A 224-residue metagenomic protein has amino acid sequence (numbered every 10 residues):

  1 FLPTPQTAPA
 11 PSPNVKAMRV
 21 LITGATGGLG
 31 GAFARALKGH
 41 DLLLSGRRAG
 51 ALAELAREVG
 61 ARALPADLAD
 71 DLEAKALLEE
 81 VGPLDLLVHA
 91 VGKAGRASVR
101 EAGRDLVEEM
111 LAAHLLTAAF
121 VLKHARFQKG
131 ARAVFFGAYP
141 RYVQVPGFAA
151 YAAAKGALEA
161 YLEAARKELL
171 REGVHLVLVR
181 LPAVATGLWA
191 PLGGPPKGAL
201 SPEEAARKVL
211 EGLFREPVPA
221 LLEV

Functional and structural regions predicted by a protein language model:
T23, L84-G92, F135, V177: Rossmann-fold scaffold of SDR-type NAD(P)-dependent oxidoreductases
T26, G31-A34: N-terminal Rossmann NAD(P)H-binding glycine-rich loop of SDR-like oxidoreductase domains
G39-E54: Conserved glycine-rich Rossmann-like NAD(P)H-binding loop of the short-chain dehydrogenase/reductase
E58-L72: Rossmann-fold cofactor-recognition segment
K93, R100-A119, L158: Catalytic Tyr-X3-Lys loop
A113-A131, R166-K167: Amphipathic alpha-helical dimer-interface segment in Rossmann-like NAD(P)H-dependent oxidoreductases
R132-A157, L162-E163, K167-L170, A183: Catalytic loop of short-chain dehydrogenase/reductase
L178, G193-V224: C-terminal helical subdomain
